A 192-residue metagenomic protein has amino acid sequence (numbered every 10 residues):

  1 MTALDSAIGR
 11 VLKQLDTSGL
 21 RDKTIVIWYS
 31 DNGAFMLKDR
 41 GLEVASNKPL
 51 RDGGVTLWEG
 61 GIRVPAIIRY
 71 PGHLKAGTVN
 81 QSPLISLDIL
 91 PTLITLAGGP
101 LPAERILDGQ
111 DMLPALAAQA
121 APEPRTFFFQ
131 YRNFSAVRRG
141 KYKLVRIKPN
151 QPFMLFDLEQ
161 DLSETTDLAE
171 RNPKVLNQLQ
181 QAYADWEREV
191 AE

Functional and structural regions predicted by a protein language model:
T2-A3, L84: Residue-level signal for the nucleotide or nucleotide-sugar donor/cofactor binding architecture
A3-L42: Metal-dependent active-site segment of extracytoplasmic phospho-/sulfohydrolases and closely related
D5, G9-L12, D16, L90-I94 (+5 more regions): Non-transmembrane alpha-helical segments in soluble domains of secreted/periplasmic/extracellular proteins
A34-L57, L74-T78, S82, L87-L158 (+1 more regions): C-terminal cap/loop subdomain of S1 sulfatases and analogous C-terminal strand-loop tails that border
W58-E59, Y70: Conserved hydrophobic/amphipathic secondary-structure segments that form or flank ligand- or partner-binding grooves
A66-I68: Short glycine- and hydrophobic/aromatic-rich loop-to-beta-strand nucleating segment in the catalytic cores
D161: Intrinsically disordered, low-complexity polar regions and short flexible loop motifs
